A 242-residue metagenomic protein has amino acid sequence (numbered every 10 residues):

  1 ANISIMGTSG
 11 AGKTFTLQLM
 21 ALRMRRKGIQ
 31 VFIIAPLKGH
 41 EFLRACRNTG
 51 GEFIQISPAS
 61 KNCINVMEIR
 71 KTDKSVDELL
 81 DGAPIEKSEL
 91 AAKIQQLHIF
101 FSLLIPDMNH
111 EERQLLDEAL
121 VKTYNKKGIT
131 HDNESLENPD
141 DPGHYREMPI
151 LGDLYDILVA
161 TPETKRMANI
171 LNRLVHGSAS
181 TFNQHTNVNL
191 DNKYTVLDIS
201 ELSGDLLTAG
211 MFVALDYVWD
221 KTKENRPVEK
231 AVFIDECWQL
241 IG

Functional and structural regions predicted by a protein language model:
A1, K38, R47-G51, P58-S60 (+1 more regions): P-loop NTPase motor domains
A1-P58: Glycine-rich phosphate-binding loop of nucleotide-binding enzymes
